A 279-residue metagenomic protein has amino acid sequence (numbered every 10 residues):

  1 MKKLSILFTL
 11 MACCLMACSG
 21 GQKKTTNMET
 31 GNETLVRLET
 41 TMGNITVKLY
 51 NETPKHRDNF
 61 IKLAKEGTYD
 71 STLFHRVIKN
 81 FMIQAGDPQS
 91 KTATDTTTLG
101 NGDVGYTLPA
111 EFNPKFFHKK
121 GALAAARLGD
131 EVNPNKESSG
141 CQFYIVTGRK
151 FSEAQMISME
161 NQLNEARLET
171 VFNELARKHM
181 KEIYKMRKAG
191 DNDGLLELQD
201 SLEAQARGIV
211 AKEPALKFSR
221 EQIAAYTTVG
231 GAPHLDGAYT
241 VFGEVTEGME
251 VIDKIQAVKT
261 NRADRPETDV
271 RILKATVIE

Functional and structural regions predicted by a protein language model:
M1-M28: Bacterial Sec-dependent N-terminal signal peptides
C18-E279: Cyclophilin-like peptidyl-prolyl cis-trans isomerases
